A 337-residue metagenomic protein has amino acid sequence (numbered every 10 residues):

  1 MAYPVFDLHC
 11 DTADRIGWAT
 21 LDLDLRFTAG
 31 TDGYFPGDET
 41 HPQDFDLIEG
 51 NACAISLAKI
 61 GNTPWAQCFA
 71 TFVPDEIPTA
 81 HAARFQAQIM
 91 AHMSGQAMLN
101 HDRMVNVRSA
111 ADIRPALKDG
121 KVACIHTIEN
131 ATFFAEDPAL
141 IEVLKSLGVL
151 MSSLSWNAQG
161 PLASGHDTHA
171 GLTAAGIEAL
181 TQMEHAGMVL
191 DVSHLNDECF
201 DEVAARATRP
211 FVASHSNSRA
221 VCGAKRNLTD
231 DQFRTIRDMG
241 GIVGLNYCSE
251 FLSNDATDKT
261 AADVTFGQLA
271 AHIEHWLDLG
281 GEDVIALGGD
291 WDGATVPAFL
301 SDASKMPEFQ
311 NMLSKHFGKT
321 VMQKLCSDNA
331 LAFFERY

Functional and structural regions predicted by a protein language model:
M1-L154, Q159-H169, G223-Y337: N-terminal hydrophobic targeting/anchoring segments and the immediately downstream early-domain regions of hydrolases
T132-A135, V143-R226: Divalent metal-binding pocket/active-site signature
